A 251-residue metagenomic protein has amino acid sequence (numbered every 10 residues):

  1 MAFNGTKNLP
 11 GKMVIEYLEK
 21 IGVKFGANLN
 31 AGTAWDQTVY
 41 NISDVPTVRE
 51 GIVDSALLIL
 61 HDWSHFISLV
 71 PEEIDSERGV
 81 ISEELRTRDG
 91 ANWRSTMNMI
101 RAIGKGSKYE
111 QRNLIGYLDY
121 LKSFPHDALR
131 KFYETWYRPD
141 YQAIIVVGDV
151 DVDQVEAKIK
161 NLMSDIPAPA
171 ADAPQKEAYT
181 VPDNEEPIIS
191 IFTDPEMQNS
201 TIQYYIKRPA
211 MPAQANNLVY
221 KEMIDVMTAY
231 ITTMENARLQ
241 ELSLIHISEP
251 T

Functional and structural regions predicted by a protein language model:
M1, Y40, L60, I81 (+4 more regions): Buried hydrophobic packing residues in well-ordered domains
M1-S43, Q111-Y117, S123, T233-L244 (+1 more regions): M16/MPP (pitrilysin/insulinase) zinc-metallopeptidase core fold and M16-derived inactive scaffolds
G11-E16, I67-R86, D151, A170-E185 (+1 more regions): Acidic/histidine-enriched alpha-helical segments
Y40-S43, E50, L58, R101-Q142 (+2 more regions): Histidine-acidic residue clusters that define the catalytic metal-binding segment of zinc metallopeptidase domains
S43-E77, R238, L242: M16/insulysin-pitrilysin zinc metalloprotease superfamily fold
P71, R78-G79, T96, H126-N161: Non-catalytic, conformational "gating/processing" segments within enzyme and secreted inhibitor domains
G106, A143-S200: An aromatic/glycine/proline-enriched structural segment found at the starts of mature extracellular/organellar domains
D172-A237: His/Glu-based metal-binding/catalytic segments typifying zinc-dependent metallopeptidases
